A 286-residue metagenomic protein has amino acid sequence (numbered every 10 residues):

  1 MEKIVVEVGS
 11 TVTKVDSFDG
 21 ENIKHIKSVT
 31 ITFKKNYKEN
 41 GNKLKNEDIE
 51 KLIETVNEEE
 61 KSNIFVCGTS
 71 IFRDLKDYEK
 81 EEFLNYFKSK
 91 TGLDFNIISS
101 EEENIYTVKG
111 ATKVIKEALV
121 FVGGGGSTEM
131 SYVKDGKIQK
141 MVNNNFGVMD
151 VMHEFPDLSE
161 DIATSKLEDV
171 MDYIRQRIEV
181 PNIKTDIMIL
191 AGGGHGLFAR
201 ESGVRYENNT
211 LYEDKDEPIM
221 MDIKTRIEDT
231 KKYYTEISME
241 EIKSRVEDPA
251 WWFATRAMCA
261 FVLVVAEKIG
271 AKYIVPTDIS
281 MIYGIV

Functional and structural regions predicted by a protein language model:
M1-I23: N-terminal basic/disordered segments at the start of proteins
E2, E117-A118: The start of beta-strands in P-loop NTPase/AAA+ ATPase cores
V6-V12, A111, F121-T128, L190-G194: A short acidic Gly-Thr/Ser loop motif
S17, K34-N57, I71-E117, Y132-V286: Helical "lid/coupling" subdomains associated with nucleotide-phosphate turnover
I23, K27-V29, N57: Conserved ATP-binding subdomain of kinase catalytic cores across diverse folds
S62-I64: Post-signal peptide N-terminal segment of secreted/secretory-pathway proteins
